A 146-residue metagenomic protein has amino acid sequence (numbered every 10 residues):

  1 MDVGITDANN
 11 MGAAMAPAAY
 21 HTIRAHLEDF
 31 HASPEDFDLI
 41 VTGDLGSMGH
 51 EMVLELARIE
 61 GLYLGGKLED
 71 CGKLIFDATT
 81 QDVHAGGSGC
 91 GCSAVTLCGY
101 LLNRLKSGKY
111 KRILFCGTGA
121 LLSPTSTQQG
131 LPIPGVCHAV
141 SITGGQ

Functional and structural regions predicted by a protein language model:
M1-A25, D29-A32, G65-K73, R112-T118 (+1 more regions): Condensing-enzyme catalytic core mediating Claisen C-C bond formation in acyl metabolism
M11, M15, L45, G89-S93: Catalytic cores of large soluble enzymes that bind and process phosphate-bearing ligands
R24-L54: Long, repeat-rich segments with strong aromatic
E28, A94-S107: A short, acidic, amphipathic alpha-helical segment used as a generic capping/interface helix at domain edges
T42-M48, G91, T118-S123: Gly/Ser/Thr-rich loops at beta-strand to alpha-helix junctions that form or flank small-molecule/cofactor-binding
L45-E60, T125-I133: Short glycine/threonine-rich loop-to-helix capping motif typified by GTGT followed within a few residues by an Asp-Pro
R58-T96: Conserved catalytic cysteine-centered active-site region of acyl-thioester-dependent Claisen-condensing enzymes
T96, Y100, L122, Q129-I133: Cys-dependent condensing catalytic cores that perform Claisen condensation/acyl-transfer in fatty-acid/polyketide
